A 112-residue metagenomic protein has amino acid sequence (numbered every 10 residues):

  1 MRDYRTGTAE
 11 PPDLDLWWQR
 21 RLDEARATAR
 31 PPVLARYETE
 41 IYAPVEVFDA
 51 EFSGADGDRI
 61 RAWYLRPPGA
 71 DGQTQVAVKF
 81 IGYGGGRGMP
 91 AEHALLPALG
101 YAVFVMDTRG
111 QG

Functional and structural regions predicted by a protein language model:
M1-V45: N-terminal targeting or regulatory segments adjacent to alpha/beta-hydrolase or S9 domains
E38-E40, D56-D58, P68-A70, G84: Residues that cap or initiate secondary-structure elements
E46-P68, V76: A short loop-to-beta-strand scaffold at the N-terminal edge of the catalytic core in hydrolase folds
E51, K79-G82, L95: Generic beta-strand or strand-like secondary-structure segments
A55, D107-G112: Short beta-to-alpha linker loops that shape the active-site pocket of alpha/beta-hydrolase fold enzymes
A62-R66, G72-G84, V103: Short beta-strand element of the alpha/beta-hydrolase
D71, G86, G112: Flexible, glycine-rich phosphate/dinucleotide-binding loops and adjacent beta-alpha linkers at cofactor/substrate
G88-R109: Short amphipathic alpha-helix adjacent to the substrate-entry channel of hydrolases
